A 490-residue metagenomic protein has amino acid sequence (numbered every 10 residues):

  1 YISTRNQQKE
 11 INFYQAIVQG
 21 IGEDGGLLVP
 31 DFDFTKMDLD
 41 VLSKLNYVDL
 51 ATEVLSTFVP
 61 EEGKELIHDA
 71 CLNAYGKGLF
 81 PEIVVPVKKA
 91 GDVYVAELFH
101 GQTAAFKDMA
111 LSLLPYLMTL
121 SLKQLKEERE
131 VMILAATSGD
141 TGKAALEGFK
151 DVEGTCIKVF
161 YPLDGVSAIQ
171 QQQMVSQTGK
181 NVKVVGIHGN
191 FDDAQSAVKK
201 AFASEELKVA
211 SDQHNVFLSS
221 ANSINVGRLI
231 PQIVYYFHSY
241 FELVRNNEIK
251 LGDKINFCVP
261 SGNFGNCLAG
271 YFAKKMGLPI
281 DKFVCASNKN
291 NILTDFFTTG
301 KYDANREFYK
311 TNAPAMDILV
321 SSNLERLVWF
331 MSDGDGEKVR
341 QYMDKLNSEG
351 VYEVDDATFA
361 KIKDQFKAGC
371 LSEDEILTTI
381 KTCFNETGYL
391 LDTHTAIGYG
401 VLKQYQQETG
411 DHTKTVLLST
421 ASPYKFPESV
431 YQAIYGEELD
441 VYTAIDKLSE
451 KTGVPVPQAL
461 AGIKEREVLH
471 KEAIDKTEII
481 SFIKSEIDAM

Functional and structural regions predicted by a protein language model:
Y1-M490: PLP-dependent amino-acid enzyme catalytic core
